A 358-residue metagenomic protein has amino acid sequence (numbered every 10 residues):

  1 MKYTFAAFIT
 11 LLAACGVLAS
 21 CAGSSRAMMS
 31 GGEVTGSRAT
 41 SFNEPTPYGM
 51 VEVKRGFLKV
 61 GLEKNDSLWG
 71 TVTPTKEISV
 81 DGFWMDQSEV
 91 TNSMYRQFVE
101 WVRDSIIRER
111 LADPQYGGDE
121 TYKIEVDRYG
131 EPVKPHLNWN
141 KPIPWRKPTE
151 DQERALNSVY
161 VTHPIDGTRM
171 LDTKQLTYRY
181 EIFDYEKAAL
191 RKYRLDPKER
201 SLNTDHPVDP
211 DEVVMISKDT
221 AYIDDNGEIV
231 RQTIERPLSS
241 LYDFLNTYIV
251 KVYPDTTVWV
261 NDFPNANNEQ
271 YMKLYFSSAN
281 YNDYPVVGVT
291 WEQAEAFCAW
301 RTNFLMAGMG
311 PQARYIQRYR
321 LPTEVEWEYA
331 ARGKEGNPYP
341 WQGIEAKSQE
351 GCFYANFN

Functional and structural regions predicted by a protein language model:
M1-F8: Bacterial N-terminal signal peptides that target proteins for export
L18-S20: C-terminal motif of bacterial Sec signal peptides marking the signal peptidase cleavage site
A22-S30, E52-V53, K59, K64 (+5 more regions): Functional-site microenvironments in short loops/helix caps that host divalent-cation chemistry
M28-R55: Post-signal peptide N-terminal segment of mature Sec-exported envelope proteins
V53, W84-S88, F98, D104 (+4 more regions): Conserved hydrophobic ligand-interaction patch in extracellular adhesion modules
L62-V80, Y354-N356: Short, polar loop/linker segments at the starts of domains and inter-domain junctions
S67, S105, S158, G167 (+7 more regions): Coil residues (strongly favoring Ser/Thr
T91: Acidic-aromatic/histidine active-site loop/patch
